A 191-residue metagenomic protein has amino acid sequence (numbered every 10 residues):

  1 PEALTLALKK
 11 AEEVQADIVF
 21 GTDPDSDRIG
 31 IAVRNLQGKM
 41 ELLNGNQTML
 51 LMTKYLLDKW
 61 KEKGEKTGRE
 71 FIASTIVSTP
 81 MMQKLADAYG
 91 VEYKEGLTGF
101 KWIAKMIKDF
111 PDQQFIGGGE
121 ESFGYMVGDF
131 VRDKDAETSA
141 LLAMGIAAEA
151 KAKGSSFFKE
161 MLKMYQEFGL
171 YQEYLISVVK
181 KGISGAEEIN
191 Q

Functional and structural regions predicted by a protein language model:
P1-I31: N-terminal small/polar loop signature for handling phosphorylated ligands or for N-terminal nucleophile
A3, A7-A11, T53, I103-I107: Generic hydrophobic alpha-helical segments
A3, N44-L56: Catalytic or ion-translocation cores adjacent to nucleophile or general acid/base/metal-coordination motifs in diverse
L4-A7, D58, E62: A generic local structural motif
L6-L8, Q47, V91-K94: Short linear motifs at secondary-structure transitions and domain/linker junctions
E12, A16-I18, G38-E41, K59-Q191: Phosphate-binding and adjacent anionic-ligand microenvironments
D27-N46, M82: Short Gly/Thr/Asp-enriched flexible loops that form oxyanion-binding sites at enzyme active sites
